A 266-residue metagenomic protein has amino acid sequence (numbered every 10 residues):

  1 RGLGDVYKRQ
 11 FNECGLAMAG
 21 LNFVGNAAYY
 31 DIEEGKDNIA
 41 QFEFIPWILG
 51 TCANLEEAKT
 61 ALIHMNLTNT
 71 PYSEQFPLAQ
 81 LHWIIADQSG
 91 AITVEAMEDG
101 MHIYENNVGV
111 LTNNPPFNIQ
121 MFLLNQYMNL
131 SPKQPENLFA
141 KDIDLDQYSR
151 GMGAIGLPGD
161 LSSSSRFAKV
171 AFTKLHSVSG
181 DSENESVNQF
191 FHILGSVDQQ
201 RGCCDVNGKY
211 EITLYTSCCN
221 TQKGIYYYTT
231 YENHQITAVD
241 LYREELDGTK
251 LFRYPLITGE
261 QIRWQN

Functional and structural regions predicted by a protein language model:
R1, G15-G20, T93-V94: Short hydrophobic-aromatic micro-motifs
G2-Y7: Short, small-residue-biased leader/transition segments that mark boundaries at the very start of proteins
F11-E33: A glycine-rich, hydrophobic loop/mini-helix early in the fold
N12-C14, L49-E57, G180-V187, T221-K223: A short, structured loop/turn motif at beta-sheet edges
V24-N26, D99-H102, G109, E232-I236: Short, surface-exposed beta-strand-loop junctions and turns on beta-sheet-rich folds
G25-L67, F252-T258: Compact, glycine/acidic-enriched structural inserts
L55, K59-E95: Aromatic- and glycine-enriched pocket-lining scaffold segments that form the walls of small-molecule binding clefts
T70-P71, L78-A79, Q88, L111-N266: C-terminus-biased signal that marks the final domain/tail of proteins
